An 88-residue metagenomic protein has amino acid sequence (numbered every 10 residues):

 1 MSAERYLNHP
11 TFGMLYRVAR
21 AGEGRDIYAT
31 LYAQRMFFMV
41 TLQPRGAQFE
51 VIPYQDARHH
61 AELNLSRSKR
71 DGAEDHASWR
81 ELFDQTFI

Functional and structural regions predicted by a protein language model:
M1-R67, D75-E81, Q85-I88: Long, low-complexity, acidic Ser/Pro- and Gly-enriched intrinsically disordered regions in large eukaryotic
